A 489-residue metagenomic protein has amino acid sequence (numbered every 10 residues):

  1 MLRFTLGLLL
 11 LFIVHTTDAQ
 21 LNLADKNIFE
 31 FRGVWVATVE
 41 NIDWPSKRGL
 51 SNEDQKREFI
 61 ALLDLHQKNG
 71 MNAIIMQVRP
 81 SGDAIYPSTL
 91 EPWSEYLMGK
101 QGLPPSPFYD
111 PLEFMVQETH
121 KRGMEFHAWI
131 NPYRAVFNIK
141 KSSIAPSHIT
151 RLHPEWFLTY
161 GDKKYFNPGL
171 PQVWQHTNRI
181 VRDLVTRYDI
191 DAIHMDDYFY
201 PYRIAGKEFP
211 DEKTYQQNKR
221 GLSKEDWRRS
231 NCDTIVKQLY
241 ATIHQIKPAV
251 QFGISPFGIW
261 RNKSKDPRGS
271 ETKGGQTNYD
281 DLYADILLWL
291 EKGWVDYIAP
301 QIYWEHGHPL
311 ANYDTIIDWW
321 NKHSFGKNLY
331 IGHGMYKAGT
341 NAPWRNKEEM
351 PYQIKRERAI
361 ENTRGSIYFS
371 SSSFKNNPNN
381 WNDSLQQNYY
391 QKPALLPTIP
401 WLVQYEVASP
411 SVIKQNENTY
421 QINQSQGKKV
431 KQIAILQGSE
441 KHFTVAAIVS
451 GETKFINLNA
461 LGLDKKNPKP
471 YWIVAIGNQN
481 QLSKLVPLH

Functional and structural regions predicted by a protein language model:
N27-G33, M71-G82, P111-F157, H194-D197 (+2 more regions): Glycine-rich, aromatic-flanked loop segments that form ligand/cofactor-binding clefts across common enzyme folds
F29, A37, N41-R57, A128 (+2 more regions): Active-site-adjacent "subsite" loops/lids of carbohydrate-active enzymes
R57-D83, R187-D191: Catalytic domains of carbohydrate-active enzymes, especially glycoside hydrolases
N69-S106: Aromatic-lined carbohydrate-binding/catalytic grooves of carbohydrate-active enzymes
A84-G99, R134-Y160, D197-K219, S264-G275: Aromatic- and acidic-residue-enriched segments that line the glycan-binding/catalytic groove of carbohydrate-active
Q172-I180, T186-T272, Q276-I302, G307-G326: Active-site neighborhood of glycoside hydrolase catalytic domains
Y283-P309, S324-W401: Substrate-binding cleft of secreted/luminal carbohydrate-active enzymes
Q479-H489: Extracellular fibronectin type III
